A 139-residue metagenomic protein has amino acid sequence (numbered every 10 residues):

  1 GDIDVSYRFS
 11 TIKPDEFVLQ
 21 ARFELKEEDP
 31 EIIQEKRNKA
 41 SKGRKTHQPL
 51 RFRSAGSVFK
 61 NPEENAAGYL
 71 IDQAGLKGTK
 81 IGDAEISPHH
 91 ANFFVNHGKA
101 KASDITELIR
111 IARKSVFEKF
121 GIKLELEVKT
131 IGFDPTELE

Functional and structural regions predicted by a protein language model:
G1-E107, K114-S115, K119-E139: Phosphate/pyrophosphate- and phosphate-bearing ligand-binding catalytic cores of soluble enzymes
